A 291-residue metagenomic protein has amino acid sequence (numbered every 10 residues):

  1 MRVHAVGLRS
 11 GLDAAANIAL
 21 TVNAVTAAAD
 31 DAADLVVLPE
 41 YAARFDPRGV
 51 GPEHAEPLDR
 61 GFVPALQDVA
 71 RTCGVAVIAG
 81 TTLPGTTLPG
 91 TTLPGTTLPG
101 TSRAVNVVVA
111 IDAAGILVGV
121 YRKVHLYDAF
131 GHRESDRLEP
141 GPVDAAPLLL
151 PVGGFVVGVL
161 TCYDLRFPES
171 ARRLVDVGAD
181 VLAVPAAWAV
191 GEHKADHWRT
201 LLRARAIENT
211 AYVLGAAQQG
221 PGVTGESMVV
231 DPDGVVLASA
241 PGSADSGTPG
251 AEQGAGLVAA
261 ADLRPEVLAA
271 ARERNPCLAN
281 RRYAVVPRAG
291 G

Functional and structural regions predicted by a protein language model:
M1-H4: Extreme N-terminal starter segment of soluble prokaryotic enzymes
G7-A14: Short polar catalytic/cofactor-binding loops
I18-A114, V120, A189-I207: Cys-nucleophile CN-hydrolase/nitrilase-fold catalytic domain and related Cys-dependent amidase chemistry that acts on
R44, V109, V120-Y127, M228 (+1 more regions): Short beta->alpha transition motifs characteristic of CBS
L58-I78, L165-L257: CN hydrolase (nitrilase-like) catalytic-core segments centered on the catalytic cysteine and neighboring Lys/Glu
A79-T81, N106-A110, L148, S227-V229 (+1 more regions): Short beta-strand scaffold segments in enzyme catalytic cores
G100-V177, V190-T200, A204, A270-C277: Active-site catalytic loop in hydrolytic enzyme cores
E266-G291: A short C-terminal boundary segment appended to hydrolase-like catalytic domains
